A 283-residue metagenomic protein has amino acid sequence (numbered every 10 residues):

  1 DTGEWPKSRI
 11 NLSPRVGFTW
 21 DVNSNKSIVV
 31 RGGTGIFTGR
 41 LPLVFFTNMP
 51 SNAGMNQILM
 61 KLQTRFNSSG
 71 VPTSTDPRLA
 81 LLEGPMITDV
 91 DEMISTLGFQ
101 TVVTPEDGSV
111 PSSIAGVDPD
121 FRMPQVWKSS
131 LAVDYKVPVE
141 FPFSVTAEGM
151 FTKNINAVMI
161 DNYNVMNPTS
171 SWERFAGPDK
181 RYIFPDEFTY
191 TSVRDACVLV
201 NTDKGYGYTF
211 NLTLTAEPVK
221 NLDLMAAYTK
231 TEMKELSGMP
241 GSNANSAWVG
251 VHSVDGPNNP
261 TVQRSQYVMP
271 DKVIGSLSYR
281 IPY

Functional and structural regions predicted by a protein language model:
D1-V198: Solvent-exposed loop/turn elements at secondary-structure boundaries
T146-Y283: Gram-negative outer-membrane beta-barrel transporters
